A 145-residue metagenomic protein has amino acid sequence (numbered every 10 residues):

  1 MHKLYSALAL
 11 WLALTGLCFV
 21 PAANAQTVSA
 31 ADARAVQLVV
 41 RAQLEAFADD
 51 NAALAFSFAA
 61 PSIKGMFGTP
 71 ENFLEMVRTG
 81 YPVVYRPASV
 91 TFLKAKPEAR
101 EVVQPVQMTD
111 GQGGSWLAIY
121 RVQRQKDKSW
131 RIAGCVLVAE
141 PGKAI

Functional and structural regions predicted by a protein language model:
L4, V20-D49: Short, low-complexity N-terminal intrinsically disordered segments enriched in polar/charged residues
A7-F19: Bacterial N-terminal signal peptides
F19, S62, L137-A139: Residue-level detector of flexible, active-site-proximal loop/helix-junction positions within diverse enzyme catalytic
T27, Q37-L38, A52-A99: Short solvent-exposed beta->alpha transition segments
A42-A46, T69-F73, I132: A generic structural signal for ordered secondary structure
D49-A52, G113: Alpha-helix boundary/capping and short turn/kink residues
K94-I145: Exposed beta-sheet edge and beta->alpha loop/turn motif
